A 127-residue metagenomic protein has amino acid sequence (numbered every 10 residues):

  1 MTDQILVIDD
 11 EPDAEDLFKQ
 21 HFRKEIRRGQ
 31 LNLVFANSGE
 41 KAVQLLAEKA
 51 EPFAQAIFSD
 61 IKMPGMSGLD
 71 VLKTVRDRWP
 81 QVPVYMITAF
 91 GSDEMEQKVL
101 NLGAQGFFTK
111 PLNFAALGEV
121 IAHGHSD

Functional and structural regions predicted by a protein language model:
P12-F35, L102: Two-component/phosphorelay signaling modules centered on CheY-like receiver
E15, D70, D77, G91-G106 (+1 more regions): Alpha4 helix (beta4-alpha4-beta5 surface) of REC/receiver domains from two-component response regulators
S38-K41, S67-D70: Acidic catalytic/metal-coordinating carboxylates
E51-F58: Active-site beta3 strand of CheY-like receiver
M63: Receiver (REC) domain active-site loop signature in two-component systems and cognate sites in sensor histidine kinases
K110: A Lys-centered signature of the CheY-like receiver
L117-D127: Receiver (REC) domain switch/output surface
